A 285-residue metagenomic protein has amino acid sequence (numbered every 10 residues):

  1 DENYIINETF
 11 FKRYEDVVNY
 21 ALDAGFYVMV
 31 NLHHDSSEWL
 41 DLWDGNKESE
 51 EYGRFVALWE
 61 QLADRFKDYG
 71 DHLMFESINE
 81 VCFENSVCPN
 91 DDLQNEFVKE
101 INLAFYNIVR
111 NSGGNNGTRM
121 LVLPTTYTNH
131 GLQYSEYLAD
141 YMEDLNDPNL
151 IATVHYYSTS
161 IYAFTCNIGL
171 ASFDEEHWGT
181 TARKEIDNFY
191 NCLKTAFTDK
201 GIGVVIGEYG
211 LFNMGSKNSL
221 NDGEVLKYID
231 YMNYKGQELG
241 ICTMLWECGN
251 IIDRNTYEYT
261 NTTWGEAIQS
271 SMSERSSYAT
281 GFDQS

Functional and structural regions predicted by a protein language model:
D1-F11, D35-E51, F83-D91, N167-A171 (+2 more regions): Surface-exposed, active-site-proximal loop segments in enzymatic domains
D1-H34, E38-S77, F97-G113, K235: An active-site-proximal structural segment forming one wall of the substrate-binding cleft that immediately precedes
Y27, G203, C242: Residue-level detector of anion-binding/catalytic polar loops
H34, G210, C248-G249: Residue-level "edge-of-site" marker
Y52-R183, D187, N191-F212, E238-L239: Active-site region of glycoside hydrolase catalytic domains
S216-S285: Aromatic-rich peripheral "rim/lid" segments of glycoside hydrolase catalytic domains that contact and position glycan
